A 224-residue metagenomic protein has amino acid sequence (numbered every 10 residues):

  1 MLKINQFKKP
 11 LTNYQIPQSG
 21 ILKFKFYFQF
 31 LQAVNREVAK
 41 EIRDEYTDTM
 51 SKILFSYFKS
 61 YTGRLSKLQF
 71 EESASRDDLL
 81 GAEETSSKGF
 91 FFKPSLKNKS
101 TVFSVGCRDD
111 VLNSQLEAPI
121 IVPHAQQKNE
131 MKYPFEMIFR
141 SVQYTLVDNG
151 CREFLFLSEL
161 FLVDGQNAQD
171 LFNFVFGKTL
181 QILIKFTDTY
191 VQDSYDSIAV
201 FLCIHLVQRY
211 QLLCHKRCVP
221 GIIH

Functional and structural regions predicted by a protein language model:
M1-I16, G89-F90, V105: Eukaryotic scaffold/interaction segments
M1-I4, Q18-L31, G150-F161, I184-T187: Extended amphipathic alpha-helical scaffold segments
K8-S73, P134, I138, T145 (+1 more regions): Extended amphipathic alpha-helical scaffold segments
Y61, R76-H224: Extended alpha-helical solenoid scaffold regions that build the rod-like backbones of large eukaryotic assemblies
